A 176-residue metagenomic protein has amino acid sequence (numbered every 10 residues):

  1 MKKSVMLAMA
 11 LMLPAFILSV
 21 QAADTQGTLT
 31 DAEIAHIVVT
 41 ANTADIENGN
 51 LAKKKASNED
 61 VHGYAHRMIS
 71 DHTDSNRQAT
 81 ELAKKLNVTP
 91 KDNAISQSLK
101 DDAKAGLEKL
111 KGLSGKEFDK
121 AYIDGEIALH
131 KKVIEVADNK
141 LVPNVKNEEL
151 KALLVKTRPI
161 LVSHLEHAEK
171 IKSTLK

Functional and structural regions predicted by a protein language model:
K2-M9, F16-K176: His/Met- and acidic-residue-enriched segments that coordinate or traffic transition-metal cofactors and support
